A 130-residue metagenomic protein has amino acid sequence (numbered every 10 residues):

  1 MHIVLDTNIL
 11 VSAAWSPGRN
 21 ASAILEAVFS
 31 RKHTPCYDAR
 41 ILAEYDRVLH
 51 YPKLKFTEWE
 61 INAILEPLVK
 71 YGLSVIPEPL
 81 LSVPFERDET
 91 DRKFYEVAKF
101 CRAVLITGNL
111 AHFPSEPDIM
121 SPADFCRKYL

Functional and structural regions predicted by a protein language model:
H2: Hydrophobic "anchor" residues on beta-strands that sit immediately upstream of conserved functional sites
L5, W15, A21-P52: PIN/NYN-family metal-dependent endoribonuclease catalytic core
R19, C36, F56-W59, F85 (+2 more regions): Residues at secondary-structure transition points
S30-K32, Y71, C101, E116: Structured helix-beta-strand junction loops
A39-V69, D124, K128-L130: Extended, non-globular alpha-helical segments
K70-G108: Active-site neighborhoods of divalent-metal-dependent phosphate/nucleic-acid chemistry enzymes
R102-L130: Acidic, PIN/NYN-like endoribonuclease modules and their adjacent C-terminal/linker elements
